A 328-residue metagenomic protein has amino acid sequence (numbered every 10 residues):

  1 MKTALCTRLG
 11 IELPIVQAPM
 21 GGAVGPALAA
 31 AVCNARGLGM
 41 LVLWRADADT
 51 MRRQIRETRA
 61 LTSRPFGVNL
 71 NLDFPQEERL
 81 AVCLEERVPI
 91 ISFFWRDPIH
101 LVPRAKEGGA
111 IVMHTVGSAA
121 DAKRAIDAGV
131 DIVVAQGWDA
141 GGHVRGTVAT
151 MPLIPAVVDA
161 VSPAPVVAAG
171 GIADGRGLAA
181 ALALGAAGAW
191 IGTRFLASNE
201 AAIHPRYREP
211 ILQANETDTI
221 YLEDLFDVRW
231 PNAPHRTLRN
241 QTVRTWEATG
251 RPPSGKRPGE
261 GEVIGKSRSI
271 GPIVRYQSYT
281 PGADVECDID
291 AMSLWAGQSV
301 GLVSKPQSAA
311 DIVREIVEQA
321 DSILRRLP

Functional and structural regions predicted by a protein language model:
M1-P165: Active-site entrance/lid segments in N-terminal catalytic domains of soluble metabolic enzymes
V148-V167, A173-P328: Conserved active-site-proximal phosphate/metal-binding subdomains
